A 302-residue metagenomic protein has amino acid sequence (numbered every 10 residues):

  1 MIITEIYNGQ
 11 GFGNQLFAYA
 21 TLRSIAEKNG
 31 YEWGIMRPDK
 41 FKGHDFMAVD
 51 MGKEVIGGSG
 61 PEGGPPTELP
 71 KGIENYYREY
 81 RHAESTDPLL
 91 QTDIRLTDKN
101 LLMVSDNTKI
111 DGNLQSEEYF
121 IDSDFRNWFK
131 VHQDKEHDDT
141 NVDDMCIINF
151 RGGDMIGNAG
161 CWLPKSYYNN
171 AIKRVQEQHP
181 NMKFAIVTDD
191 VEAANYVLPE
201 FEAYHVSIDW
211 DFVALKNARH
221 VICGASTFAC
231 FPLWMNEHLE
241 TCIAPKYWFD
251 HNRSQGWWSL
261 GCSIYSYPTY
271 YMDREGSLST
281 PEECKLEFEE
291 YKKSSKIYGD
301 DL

Functional and structural regions predicted by a protein language model:
M1-D45: N-terminal pre-catalytic "stem/leader" segment of glycosyltransferase-like enzymes
I3-E5, E32-P38, I147-N149, A185-V187 (+2 more regions): A structural signal for short, well-ordered beta-strand segments and their strand-loop junctions that often border
I6-N14, A159-L163, H220: Conserved aromatic-histidine-acidic binding/catalytic patches
G9-F12, P38-G43, K109, R151-M155 (+4 more regions): Short, solvent-exposed loop/turn segments at secondary-structure junctions
F12, Q176-G261: Donor-binding and catalytic core of enzymes assembling or modifying cell-surface/extracellular glycoconjugates
K42-H179, M272-L302: Secretory-pathway luminal glycosyltransferase catalytic domains
C230-L302: Nucleotide-sugar donor-binding patch of glycosyltransferase catalytic domains
